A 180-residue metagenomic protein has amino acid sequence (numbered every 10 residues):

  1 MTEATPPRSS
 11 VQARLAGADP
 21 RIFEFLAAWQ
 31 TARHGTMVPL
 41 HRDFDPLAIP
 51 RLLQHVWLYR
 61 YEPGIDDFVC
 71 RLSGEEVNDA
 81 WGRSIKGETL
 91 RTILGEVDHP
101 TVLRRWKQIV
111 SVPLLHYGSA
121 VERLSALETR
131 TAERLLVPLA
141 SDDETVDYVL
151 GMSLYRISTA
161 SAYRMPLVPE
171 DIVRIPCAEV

Functional and structural regions predicted by a protein language model:
M1-T92, P100-V180: Intrinsically disordered, low-complexity terminal regulatory regions
